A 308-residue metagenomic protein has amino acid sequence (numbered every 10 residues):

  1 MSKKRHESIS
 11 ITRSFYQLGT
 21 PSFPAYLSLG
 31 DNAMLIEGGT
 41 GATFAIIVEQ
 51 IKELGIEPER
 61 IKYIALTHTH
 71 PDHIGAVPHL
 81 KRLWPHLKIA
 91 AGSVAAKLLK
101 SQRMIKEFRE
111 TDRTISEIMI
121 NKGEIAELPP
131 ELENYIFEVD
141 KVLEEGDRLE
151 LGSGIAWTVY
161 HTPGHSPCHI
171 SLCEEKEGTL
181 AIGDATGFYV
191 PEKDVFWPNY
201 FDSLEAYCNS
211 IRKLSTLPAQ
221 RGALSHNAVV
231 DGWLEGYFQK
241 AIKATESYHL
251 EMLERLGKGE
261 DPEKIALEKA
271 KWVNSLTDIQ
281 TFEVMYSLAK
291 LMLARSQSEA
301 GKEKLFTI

Functional and structural regions predicted by a protein language model:
K4-L54, S171-D184: Conserved beta-strand hairpin/beta-sheet module of binuclear metal-dependent hydrolase folds, prominently
H6, Y16-Q17, E133, E138-D140 (+1 more regions): Short Gly/Pro-enriched turn/cap motifs at secondary-structure boundaries
S14, S28, E37, I47 (+8 more regions): Divalent metal-coordination and catalytic microenvironments
M34, A65, I89, T179-A181 (+1 more regions): Residue-level marker for buried hydrophobic side chains located in beta-strands that build the well-ordered beta-sheet
T40-A42, A156-P163, P167-Q239, K243-H249: Metallo-beta-lactamase
F44, K52-E150, K243: Active-site HxH/HxHxD metal-binding segment of metal-dependent hydrolases
E251-I308: C-terminal regulatory/interaction regions
